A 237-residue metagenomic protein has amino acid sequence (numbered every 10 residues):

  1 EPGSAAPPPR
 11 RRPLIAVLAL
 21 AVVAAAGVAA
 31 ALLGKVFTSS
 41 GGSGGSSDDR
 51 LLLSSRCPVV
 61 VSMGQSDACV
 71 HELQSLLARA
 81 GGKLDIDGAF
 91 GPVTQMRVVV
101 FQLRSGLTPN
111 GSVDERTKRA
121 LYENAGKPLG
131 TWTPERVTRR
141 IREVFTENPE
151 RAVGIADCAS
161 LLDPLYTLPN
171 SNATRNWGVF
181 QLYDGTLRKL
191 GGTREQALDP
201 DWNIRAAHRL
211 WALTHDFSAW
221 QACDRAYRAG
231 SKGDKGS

Functional and structural regions predicted by a protein language model:
E1-A6: N-terminal intrinsically disordered, acidic low-complexity segments at the extreme N-terminus
P7-R12, A16-I86, P128, R136: Acidic, Ser/Thr/Pro/Gly-enriched interdomain connector segments
V60-V70, A78-A120: Short acidic, glycine/serine/threonine-rich helix-capping segments at coil-helix boundaries
A80, E123-L162: Export/targeting segments at the very N-terminus of extracytoplasmic proteins
K83, A159-D163, G185-K189: Solvent-exposed loop/turn segments at secondary-structure junctions within structured extracellular/periplasmic domains
V100, R104-N110, K127-T131, S160-T167 (+2 more regions): Secretory-pathway/luminal and periplasmic proteins that interact with or process carbohydrate-rich
N172-G191: Substrate-binding/active-site groove segments that recognize and process beta-1,4-linked N-acetyl-hexosamine
R194-W202: A short, structured beta-strand-centered segment in the mid-to-C-terminal lobe of catalytic cores from group-transfer
